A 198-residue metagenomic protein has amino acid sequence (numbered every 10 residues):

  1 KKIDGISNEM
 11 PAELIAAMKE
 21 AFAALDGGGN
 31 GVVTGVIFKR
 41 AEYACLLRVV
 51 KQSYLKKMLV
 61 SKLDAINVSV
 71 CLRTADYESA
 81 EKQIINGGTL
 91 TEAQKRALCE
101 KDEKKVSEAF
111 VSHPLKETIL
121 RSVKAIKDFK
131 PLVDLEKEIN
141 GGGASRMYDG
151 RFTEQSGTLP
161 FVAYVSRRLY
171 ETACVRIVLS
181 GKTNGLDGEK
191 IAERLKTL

Functional and structural regions predicted by a protein language model:
K1-L198: Extended alpha-helical surfaces
